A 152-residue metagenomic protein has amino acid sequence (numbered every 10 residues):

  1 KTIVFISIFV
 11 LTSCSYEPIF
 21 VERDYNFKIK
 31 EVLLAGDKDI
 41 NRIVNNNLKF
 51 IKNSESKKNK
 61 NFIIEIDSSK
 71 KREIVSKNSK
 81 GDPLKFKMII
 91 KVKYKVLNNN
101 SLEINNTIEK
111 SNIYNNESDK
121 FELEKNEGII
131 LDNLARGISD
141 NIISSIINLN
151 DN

Functional and structural regions predicted by a protein language model:
K1-I8: Sec-dependent signal peptide recognition, specifically the positively charged N-region followed immediately by
V10-S13: C-terminal motif of bacterial Sec signal peptides marking the signal peptidase cleavage site
S15-E17: Bacterial signal peptide processing site
D24-N41: Post-signal peptide N-terminal segment of mature Sec-exported envelope proteins
N46-I51, E55-K60, E65-N105, E109-D132 (+2 more regions): Surface-exposed short loop/turn segments
K52, N141-N150: Sec/Tat-exported extracytoplasmic proteins
N115, D151-N152: Extended, charged amphipathic interaction segments
